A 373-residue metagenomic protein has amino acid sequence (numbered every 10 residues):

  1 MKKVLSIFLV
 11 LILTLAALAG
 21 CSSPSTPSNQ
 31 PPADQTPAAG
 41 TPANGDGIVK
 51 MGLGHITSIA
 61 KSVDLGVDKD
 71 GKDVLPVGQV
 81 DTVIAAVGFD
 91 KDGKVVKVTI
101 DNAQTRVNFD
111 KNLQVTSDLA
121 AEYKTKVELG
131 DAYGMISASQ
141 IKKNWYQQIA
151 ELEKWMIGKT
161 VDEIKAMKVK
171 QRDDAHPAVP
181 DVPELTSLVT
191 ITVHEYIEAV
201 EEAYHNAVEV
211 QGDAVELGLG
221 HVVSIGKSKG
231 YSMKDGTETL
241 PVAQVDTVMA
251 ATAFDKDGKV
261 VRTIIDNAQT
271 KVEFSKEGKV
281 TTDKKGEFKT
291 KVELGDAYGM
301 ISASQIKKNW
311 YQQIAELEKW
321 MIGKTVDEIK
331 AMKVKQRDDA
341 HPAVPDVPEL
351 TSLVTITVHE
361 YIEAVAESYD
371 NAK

Functional and structural regions predicted by a protein language model:
M1-I7: Positively charged n-region of N-terminal signal peptides that target proteins for export
V10-A17: Bacterial N-terminal signal peptides
L18-P31: Bacterial lipoprotein signal-peptidase II cleavage site
N29-V49: Post-signal peptide N-terminal segment of mature Sec-exported envelope proteins
P42-K373: Active-site- and interface-proximal helix/loop "cap" or "latch" segments in soluble metabolic and energy-transducing
